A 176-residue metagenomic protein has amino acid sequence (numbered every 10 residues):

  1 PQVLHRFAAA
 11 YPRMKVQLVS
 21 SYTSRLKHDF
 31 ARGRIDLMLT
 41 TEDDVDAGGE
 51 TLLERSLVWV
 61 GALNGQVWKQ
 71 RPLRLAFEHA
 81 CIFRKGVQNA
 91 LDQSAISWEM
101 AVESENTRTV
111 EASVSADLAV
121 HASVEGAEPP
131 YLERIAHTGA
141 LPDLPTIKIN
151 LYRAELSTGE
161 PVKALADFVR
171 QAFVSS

Functional and structural regions predicted by a protein language model:
P1-V45, S104: Central regulatory/effector-binding core of bacterial HTH transcription factors
R13-Q17, S97-A101, K148: Residues at or immediately flanking beta-strands
F30-A31, V87, A112-D117: Hydrophobic residues within well-ordered alpha-helices
L39-T41, V45-H79, K148-L156: Hydrophobic/proline-rich hinge and linker segments of small-molecule sensing/allosteric domains, predominantly
D46-E50, R55, S115-S157: Beta-alpha-beta core module
L73-S94, G159: Secondary-structure junction motif
R84, Y152-S176: Extended ligand-binding regions for polar small-molecule ligands
T109: Short active-site alpha-helical segment characteristic of glycosyltransferases and processive polysaccharide synthases
